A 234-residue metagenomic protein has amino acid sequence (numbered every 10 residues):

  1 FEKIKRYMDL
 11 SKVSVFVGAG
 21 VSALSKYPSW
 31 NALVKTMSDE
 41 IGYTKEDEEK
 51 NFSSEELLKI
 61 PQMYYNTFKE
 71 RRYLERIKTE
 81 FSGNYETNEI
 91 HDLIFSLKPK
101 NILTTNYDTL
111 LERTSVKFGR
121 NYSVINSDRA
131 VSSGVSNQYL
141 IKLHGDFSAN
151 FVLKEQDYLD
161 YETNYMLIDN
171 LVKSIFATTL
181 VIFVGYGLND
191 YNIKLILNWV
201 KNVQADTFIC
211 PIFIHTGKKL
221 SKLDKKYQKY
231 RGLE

Functional and structural regions predicted by a protein language model:
F1-D157, E162-L180, Y186-E234: Conserved catalytic-core helix/loop/strand module for nucleotide-ribose chemistry
